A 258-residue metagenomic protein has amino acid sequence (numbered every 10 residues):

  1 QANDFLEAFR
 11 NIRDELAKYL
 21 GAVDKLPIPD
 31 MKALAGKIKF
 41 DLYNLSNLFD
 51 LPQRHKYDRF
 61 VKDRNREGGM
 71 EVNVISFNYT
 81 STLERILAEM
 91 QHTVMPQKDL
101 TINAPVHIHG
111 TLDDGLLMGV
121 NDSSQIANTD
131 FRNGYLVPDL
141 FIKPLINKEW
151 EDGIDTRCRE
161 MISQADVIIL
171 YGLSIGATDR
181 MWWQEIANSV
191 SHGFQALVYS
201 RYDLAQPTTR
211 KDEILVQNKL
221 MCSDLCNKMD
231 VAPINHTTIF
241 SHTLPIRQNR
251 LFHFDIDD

Functional and structural regions predicted by a protein language model:
Q1-G110, D155, R159-Q164, A177-S189 (+2 more regions): Active-site periphery "cap/insert" segments of enzyme catalytic domains
G21-P27, K39, D50, Q91 (+7 more regions): Short, flexible coil/linker elements and helix-boundary hinge sites characteristic of intrinsically disordered
N78, L140-I142, I169-G172: N-terminal start-of-chain detector that recognizes signal peptides and the immediate post-cleavage beginning
T101-I102, N133-V137, G172, A196-V198: Short, surface-exposed, polar/charged, turn-prone segments marking secondary-structure boundaries
A104, L116, D166-I169: Conserved active-site beta-strand-loop modules that form the wall/rim of enzyme catalytic pockets and either contain
V106-H109, D114-E160: Flexible internal linker/loop segments at domain or repeat junctions
I154-D258: SIR2/sirtuin-family catalytic core signature
